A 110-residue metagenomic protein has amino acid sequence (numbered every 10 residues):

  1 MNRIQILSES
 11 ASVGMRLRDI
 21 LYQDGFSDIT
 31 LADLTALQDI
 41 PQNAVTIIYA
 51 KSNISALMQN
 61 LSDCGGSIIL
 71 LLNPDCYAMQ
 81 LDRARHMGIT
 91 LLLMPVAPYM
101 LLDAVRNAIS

Functional and structural regions predicted by a protein language model:
L7-S8: Conserved acidic carboxylate
A11-A32: Two-component/phosphorelay signaling modules centered on CheY-like receiver
L31-V45, S52: Acidic, metal-coordinating helix/loop segments flanking the phosphotransfer/catalytic sites of two-component signaling
I48-A50, S67-P74: Short beta-strand elements of ligand-binding domains
S55-C64: Short amphipathic alpha-helix used as the core "switch/output" element in two-component signaling
P74-L91: Alpha4 helix (beta4-alpha4-beta5 surface) of REC/receiver domains from two-component response regulators
V96-V105: C-terminal output helix
R106-S110: The C-terminal output helix
